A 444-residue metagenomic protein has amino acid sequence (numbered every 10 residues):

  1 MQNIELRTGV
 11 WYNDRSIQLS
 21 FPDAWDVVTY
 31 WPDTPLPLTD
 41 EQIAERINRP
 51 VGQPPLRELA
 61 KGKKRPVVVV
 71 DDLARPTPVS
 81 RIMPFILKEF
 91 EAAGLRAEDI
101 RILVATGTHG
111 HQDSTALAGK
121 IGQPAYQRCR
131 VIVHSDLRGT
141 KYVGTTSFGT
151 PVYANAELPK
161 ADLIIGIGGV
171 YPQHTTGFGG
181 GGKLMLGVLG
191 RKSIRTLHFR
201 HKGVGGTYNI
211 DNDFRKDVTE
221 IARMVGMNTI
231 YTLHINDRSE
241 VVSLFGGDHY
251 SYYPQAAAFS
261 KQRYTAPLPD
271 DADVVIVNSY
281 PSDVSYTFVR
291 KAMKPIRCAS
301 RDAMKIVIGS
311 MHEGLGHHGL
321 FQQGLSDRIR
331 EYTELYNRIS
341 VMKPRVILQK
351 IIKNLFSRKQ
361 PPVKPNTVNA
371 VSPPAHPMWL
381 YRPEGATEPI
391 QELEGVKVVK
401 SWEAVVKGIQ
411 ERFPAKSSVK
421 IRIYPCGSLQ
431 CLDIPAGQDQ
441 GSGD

Functional and structural regions predicted by a protein language model:
M1-I47: N-terminal amphipathic/basic leader segments beginning at the initiator methionine
V51-V67, A92-E98, A266-D273, A299-S300 (+1 more regions): Glycine-rich phosphate/diphosphate-binding loops that line cofactor/substrate pockets in enzymes
R65-P76, R101-G107, V275-N278: Short glycine-rich or small-residue beta-strand-to-loop segments that form or flank ligand, phosphate, metal/Fe-S
E91, A292-D444: C-terminal non-catalytic interaction/assembly regions of soluble proteins
Q112-F178: An acidic, phosphate/nucleotide-engaging active-site surface
T150, A154-D213, V218: Divalent-metal (Mg2+/Mn2+/Ca2+)-assisted nucleotide/phosphate chemistry catalytic cores
Y208-V284: Membrane-embedded hairpin module used as a gating/binding unit in multi-pass transport and secretion proteins
Y250-L315, G319, Y336-I339: Active-site segments that bind and position negatively charged phosphate/pyrophosphate groups
